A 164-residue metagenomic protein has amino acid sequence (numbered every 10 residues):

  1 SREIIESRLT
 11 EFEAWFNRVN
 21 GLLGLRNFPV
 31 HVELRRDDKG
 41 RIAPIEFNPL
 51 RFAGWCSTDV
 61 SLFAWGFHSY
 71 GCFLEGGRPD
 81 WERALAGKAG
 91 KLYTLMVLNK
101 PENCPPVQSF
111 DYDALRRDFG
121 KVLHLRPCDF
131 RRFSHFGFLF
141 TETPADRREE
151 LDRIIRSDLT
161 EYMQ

Functional and structural regions predicted by a protein language model:
S1-I4: Glycine-rich phosphate-binding loop of ATP-grasp-fold ATP-dependent ligases
E11-H31, N48-P101: Active-site "cap" helix and flanking loop/linker of ATP-utilizing ligase/carboxylase catalytic domains
E33-D37: Conserved protein-kinase catalytic-loop segment immediately C-terminal to the catalytic Asp of the HRD motif
A43-E46: Protein kinase-like catalytic core scaffold
L74-Q164: Peripheral (often C-terminal) accessory segments that flank ATP-dependent C-N-forming ligase machineries
